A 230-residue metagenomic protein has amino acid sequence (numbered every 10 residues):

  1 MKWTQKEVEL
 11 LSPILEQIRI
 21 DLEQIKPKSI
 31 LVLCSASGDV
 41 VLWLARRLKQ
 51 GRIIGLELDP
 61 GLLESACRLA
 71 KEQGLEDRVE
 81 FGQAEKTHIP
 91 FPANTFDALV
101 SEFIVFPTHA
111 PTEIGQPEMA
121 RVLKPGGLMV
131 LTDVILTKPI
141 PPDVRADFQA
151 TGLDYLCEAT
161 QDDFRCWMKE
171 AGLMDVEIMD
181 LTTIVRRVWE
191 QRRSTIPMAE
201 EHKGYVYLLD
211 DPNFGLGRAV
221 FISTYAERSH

Functional and structural regions predicted by a protein language model:
V8-K28: Conserved alpha-helix/loop element of class I SAM-dependent methyltransferases that forms part of the SAM/SAH-binding
S29-L31, G38-H88: Class I SAM-dependent methyltransferase SAM/SAH-binding core
T87-L99: A short acidic, Gly/Pro-enriched loop at the edge of an enzyme's catalytic core that lines a small-molecule cofactor
D97-P111: A short SAM/SAH-binding and catalytic strip from SAM-dependent methyltransferases
E113-L128: A short glycine-rich, Lys/Arg-flanked "PGG" loop and its adjoining helix->strand segment in the class I
V134-D154: Short, glycine-/aromatic-enriched active-site segment of Class I SAM-dependent methyltransferases
L156-G172: Short alpha-helix
E177-H230: Conserved Class I S-adenosyl-L-methionine
